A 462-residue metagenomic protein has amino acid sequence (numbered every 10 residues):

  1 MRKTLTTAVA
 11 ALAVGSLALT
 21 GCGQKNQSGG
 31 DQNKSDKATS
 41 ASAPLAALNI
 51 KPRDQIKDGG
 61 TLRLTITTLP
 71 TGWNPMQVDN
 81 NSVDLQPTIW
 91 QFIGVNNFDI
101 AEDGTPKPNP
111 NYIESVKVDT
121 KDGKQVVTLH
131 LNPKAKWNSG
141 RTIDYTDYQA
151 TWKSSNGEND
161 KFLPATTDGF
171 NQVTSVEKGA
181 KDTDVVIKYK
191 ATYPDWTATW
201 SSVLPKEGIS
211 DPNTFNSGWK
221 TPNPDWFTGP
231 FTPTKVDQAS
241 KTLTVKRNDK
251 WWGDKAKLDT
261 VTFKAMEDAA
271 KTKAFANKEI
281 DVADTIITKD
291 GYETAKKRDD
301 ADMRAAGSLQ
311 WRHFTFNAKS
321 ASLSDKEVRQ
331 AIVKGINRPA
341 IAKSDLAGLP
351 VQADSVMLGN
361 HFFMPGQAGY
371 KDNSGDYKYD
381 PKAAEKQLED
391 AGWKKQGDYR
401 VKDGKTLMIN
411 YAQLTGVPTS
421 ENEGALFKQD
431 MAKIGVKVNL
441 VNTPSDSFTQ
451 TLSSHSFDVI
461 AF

Functional and structural regions predicted by a protein language model:
C22-N33: Bacterial lipoprotein signal-peptidase II cleavage site
Q55-K57, P164-N213: Surface-exposed binding/hinge segments that line and control ligand-binding clefts or catalytic entry sites
L62-T120, W226: N-terminal lobe/hinge region of extracytoplasmic solute-binding protein
L64, I287, Y411, D430-F462: Periplasmic binding protein-like
L85, E114-K161, V186, S322: Aromatic- and charge-enriched surface segment that lines or borders ligand/interaction sites
Q91, E102-D103, S201-D254, T260 (+1 more regions): Gly/Pro-rich hinge or "lid" segments in bacterial periplasmic/extracellular proteins
S155-A165, E177-G179, T234-K246, T262-S320 (+4 more regions): Extracellular/periplasmic solute-recognition and catalytic clefts
K246, S324-Q429: Append "and occasionally in soluble cytosolic enzymes with long acidic Gly/Pro-rich linkers
